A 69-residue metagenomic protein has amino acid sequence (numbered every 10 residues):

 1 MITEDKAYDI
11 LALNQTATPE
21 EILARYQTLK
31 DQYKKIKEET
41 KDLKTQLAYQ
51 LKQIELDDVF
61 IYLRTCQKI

Functional and structural regions predicted by a protein language model:
M1-L51, E55-K68: N-terminal J-domain/J-like co-chaperone modules of DnaJ/Hsp40 proteins
